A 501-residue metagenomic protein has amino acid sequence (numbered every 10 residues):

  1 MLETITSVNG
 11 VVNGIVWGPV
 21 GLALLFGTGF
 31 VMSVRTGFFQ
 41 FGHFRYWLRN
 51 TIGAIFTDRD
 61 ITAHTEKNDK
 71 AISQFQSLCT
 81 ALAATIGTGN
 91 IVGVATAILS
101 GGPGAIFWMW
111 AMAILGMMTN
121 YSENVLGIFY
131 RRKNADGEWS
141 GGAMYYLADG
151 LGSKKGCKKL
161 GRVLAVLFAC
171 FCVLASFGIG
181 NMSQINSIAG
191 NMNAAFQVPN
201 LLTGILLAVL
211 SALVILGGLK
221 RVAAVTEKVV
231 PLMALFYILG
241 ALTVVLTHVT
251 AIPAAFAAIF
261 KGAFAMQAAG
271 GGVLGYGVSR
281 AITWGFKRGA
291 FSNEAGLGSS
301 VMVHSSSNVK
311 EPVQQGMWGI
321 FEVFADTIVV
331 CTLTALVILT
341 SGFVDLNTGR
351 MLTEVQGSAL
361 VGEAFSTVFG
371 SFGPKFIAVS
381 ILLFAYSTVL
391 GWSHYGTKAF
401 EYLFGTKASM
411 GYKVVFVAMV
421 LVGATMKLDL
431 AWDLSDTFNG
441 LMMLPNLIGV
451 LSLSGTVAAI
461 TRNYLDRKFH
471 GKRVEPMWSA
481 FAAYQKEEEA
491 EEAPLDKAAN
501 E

Functional and structural regions predicted by a protein language model:
M1-A84, T88, I98-A105, G116 (+2 more regions): N-terminal alpha-helical transmembrane segments of multi-pass membrane transport and channel/translocase proteins
T4-I5, R35-Q40, G89-V94, S176-A189 (+5 more regions): Transmembrane helix-loop junctions in multi-pass membrane proteins
L24-L48, L164, F168, I185-M192 (+5 more regions): Membrane-interface loop-to-helix entry segments
M32-S33, M112-G137, A148-N186, G190-V214 (+1 more regions): Helix-loop-helix module between adjacent transmembrane segments
F38-I72, T96-I98, G102-I106, W110 (+6 more regions): Flexible loop linkers connecting adjacent transmembrane helices in multi-pass alpha-helical membrane transporters
R59-I98, F129, A135-L151, V173 (+1 more regions): Alpha-helical membrane segments and immediately flanking helix-loop junctions that form or couple to the substrate/ion
T62, K67-A71, G102-A111, D149 (+4 more regions): Membrane-interface alpha-helices at helix entry/exit sites of multi-pass transporters
E123-A135, L242-A258, M266, G270-V273 (+2 more regions): Extracellular/periplasmic helix-exit of transmembrane alpha-helices
